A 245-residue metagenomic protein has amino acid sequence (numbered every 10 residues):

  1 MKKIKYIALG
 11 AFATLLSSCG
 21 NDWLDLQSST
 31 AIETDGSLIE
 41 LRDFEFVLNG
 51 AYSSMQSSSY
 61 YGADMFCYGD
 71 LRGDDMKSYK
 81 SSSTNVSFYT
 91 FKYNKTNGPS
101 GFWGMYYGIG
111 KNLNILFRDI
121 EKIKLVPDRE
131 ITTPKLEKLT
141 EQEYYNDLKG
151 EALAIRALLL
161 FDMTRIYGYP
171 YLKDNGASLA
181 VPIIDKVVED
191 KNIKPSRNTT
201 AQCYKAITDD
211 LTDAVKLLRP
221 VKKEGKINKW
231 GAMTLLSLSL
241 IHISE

Functional and structural regions predicted by a protein language model:
M1-S17: Sec-dependent bacterial lipoprotein signal peptides
C19-R72: Membrane-proximal, proline-rich intrinsically disordered regions
T84-Y167, N198-T200, D213-P220: Conserved, well-structured interaction surfaces
E151-D190: Extended ligand-binding groove/face enriched in aromatic
L153, M233-S239: TPR/Sel1-like alpha-solenoid repeat signature
I241-E245: Conserved small/polar residues in nucleotide/adenosyl-binding loops
